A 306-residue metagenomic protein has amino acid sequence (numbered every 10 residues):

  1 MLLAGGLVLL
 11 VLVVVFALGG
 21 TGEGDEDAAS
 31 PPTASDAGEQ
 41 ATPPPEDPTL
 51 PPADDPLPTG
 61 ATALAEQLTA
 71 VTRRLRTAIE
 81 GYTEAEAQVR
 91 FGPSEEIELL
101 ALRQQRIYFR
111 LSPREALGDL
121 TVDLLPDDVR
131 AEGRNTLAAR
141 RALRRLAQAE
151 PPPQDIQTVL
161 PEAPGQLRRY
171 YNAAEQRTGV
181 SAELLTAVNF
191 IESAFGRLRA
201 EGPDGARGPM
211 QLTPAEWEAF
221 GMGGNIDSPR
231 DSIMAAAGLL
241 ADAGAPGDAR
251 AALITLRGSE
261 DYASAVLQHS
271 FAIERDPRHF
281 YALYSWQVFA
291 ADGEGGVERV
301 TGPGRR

Functional and structural regions predicted by a protein language model:
M1-V8: N-terminal export and membrane-targeting signals
L7, G20, A37-Q40: Compositionally biased non-globular segments, especially hydrophobic aliphatic-rich helices of signal peptides
L12-S35: C-terminal region of N-terminal signal peptides and the immediate post-cleavage residues of exported proteins
G19-D25, R74, A78-G81, A85 (+2 more regions): Generic low-polarity alpha-helical segments
D27-L50: Juxtamembrane proline-rich low-complexity "stalk" or linker regions positioned immediately after a signal peptide
P43-P153, S285: An acidic, Gly/Ser/Thr/Pro-rich helix-cap/linker signature
A116-P303: Catalytic glycan-binding domains that act on GlcNAc-containing polysaccharides
